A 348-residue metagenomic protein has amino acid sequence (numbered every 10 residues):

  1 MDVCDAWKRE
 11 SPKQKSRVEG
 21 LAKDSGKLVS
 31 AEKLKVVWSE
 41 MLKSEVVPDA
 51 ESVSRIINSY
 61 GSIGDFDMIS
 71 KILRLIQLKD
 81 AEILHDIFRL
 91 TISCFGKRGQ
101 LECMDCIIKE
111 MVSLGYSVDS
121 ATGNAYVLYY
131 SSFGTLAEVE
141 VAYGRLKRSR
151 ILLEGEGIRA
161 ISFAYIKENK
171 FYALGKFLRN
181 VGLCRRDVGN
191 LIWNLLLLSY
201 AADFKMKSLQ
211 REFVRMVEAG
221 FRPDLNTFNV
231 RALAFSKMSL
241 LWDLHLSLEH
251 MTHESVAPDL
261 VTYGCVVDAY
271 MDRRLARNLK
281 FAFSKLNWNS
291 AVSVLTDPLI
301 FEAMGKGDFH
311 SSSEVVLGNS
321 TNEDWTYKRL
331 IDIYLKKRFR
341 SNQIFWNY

Functional and structural regions predicted by a protein language model:
M1, P12-E19, L34, D49-S54 (+22 more regions): Pentatricopeptide repeat
C4-K15, E19-S30: Short coil/turn connectors between adjacent alpha-helices in alpha-solenoid helical repeat scaffolds
S11, E45, G64, K79-A81 (+9 more regions): Inter-helix linker motif
L28, E32, I63, D67 (+7 more regions): Residue register within tetratricopeptide repeats
L34-W38, I69-I76, M104-I108, V139-L146 (+5 more regions): Alpha-helical repeat scaffolds
S120, M206, V217, L225 (+3 more regions): Internal alpha-helical scaffold/solenoid segments in large eukaryotic proteins
D272, A276-Y348: C-terminal interaction modules of eukaryotic adaptor/scaffold proteins
